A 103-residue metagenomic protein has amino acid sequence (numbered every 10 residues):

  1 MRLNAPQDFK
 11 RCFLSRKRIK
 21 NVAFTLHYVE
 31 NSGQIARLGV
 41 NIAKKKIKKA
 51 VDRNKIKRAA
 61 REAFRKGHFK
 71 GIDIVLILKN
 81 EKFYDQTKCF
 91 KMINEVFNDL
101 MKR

Functional and structural regions predicted by a protein language model:
M1-R103: Positively charged, solvent-exposed patches that mediate nucleic-acid binding
